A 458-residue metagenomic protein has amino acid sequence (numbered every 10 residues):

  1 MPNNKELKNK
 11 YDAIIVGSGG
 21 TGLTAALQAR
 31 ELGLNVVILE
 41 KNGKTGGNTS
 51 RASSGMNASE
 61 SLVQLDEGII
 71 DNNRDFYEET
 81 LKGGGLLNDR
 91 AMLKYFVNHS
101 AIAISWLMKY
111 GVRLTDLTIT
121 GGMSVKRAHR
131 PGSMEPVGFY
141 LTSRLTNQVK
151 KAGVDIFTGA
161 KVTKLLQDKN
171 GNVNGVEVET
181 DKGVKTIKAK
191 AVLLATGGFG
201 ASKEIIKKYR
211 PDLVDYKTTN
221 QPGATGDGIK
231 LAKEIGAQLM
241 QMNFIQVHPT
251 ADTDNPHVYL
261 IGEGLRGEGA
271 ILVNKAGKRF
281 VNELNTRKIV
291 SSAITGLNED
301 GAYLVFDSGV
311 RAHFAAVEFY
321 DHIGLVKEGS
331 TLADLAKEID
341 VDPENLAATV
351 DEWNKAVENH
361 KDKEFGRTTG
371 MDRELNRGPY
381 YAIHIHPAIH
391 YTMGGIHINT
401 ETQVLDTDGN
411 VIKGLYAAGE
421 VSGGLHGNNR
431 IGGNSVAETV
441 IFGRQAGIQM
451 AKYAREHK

Functional and structural regions predicted by a protein language model:
M1-A13, E31, G423-L425, R455: Extreme N-terminal leader/targeting segments of oxidoreductases
N3-N4, N35, K41-D155, G159-K164 (+5 more regions): Conserved N-terminal/central alpha/beta ligand/cofactor-binding core
K8-Y11, D181-A191: Core beta-strand elements of the Rossmann-like FAD/NAD(P) dinucleotide-binding domain in flavoenzyme oxidoreductases
A13-I38: N-terminal Rossmann-like FAD-binding beta1-loop-alpha1 element of flavoenzymes
K164, N345-N429: A glycine-rich dinucleotide-binding beta-alpha-beta segment and adjacent secondary-structure elements that constitute
I187-A251, Q445: Glycine-rich loop(s) and the adjacent beta-strand/alpha-helix scaffold that form part
I229-L231, A237-P343: An anion/pyrophosphate-binding glycine-rich loop and adjacent beta-alpha core in soluble alpha-beta enzymes
L231-Q238, A347, T439-K458: Internal hydrophobic alpha-helix adjacent to the cofactor/substrate pocket in enzyme cavities
